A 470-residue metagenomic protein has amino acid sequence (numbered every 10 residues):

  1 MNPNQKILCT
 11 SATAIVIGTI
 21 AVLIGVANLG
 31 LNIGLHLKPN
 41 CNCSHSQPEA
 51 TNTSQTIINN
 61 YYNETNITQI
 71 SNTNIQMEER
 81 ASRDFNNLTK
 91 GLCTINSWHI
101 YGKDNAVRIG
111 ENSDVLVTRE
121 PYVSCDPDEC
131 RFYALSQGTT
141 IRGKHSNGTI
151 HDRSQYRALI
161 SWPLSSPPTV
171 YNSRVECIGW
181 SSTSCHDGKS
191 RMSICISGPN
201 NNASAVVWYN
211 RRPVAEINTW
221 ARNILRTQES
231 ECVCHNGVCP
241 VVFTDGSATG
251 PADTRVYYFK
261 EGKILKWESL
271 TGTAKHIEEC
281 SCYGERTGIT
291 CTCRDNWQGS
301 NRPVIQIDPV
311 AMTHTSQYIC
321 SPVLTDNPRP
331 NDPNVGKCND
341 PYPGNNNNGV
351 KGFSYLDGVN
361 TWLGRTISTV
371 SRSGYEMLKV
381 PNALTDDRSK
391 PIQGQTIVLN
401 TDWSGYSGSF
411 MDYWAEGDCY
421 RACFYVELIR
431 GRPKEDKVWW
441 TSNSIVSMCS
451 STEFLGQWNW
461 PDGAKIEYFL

Functional and structural regions predicted by a protein language model:
K6-N42: Hydrophobic, helix-forming membrane-interacting segments
N42-E79, R83, N87: Long, low-complexity intrinsically disordered regions enriched in small/polar and proline/glycine residues
T89-S124, T169-K189, S193-I196, R211-E231 (+8 more regions): Surface loop/turn signatures of beta-propeller and other carbohydrate-active proteins
C125-D128, D187-G188, H235, E285 (+1 more regions): Residue-level detector of Asp-centered blade-edge/turn motifs that repeat once per structural unit in beta-propeller
E129-A134, S190-M192, A203-A205, V238-V241 (+4 more regions): Entry beta-strands of beta-propeller and related beta-repeat scaffolds
G138-G143, P199, S247-G250, W297-G299 (+2 more regions): Short glycine/acidic-enriched loop and turn motifs that connect beta-strands
Y156-P163, R255-Y258, V304-D308, M377-K379 (+1 more regions): Beta-propeller blade signature
S409-E416, Y420-L470: Blade-level signature of beta-propeller repeat domains, shared across WD40, Kelch, NHL, RCC1 and BNR/Asp-box propellers
